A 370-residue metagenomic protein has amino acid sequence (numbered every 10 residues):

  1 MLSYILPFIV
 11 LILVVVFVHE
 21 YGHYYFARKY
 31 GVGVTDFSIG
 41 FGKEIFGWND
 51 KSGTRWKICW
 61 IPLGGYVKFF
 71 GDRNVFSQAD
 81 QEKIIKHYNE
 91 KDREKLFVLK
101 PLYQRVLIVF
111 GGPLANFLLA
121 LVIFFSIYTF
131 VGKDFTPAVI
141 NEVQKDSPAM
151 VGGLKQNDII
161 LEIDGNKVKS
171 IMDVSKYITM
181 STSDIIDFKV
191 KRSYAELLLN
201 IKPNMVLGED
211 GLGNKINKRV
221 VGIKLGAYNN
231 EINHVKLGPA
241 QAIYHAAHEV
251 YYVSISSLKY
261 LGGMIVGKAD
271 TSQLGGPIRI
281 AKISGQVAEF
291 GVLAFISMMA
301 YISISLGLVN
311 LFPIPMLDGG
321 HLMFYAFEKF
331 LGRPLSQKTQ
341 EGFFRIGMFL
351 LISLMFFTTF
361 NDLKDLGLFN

Functional and structural regions predicted by a protein language model:
M1-F8: Feature marks short, highly hydrophobic, charge-poor N-terminal signal-anchor/signal peptide-like helices that anchor
F17, Y21-F26, L114, L118 (+2 more regions): Active-site His/Glu-centered metal-binding helix of metallohydrolases
H19-G22, I58, G112, N310 (+2 more regions): Divalent metal-coordination and catalytic microenvironments
R28-L119, L225, E231-L237, A242 (+2 more regions): Membrane-embedded helix-turn/re-entrant segments that form the catalytic/gating core of multi-pass membrane enzymes
Y30-T35, V131-M150, F369-N370: Alpha-helical transmembrane signal-anchor/signal-peptide segments
K91-Y103, G208-L308, G320-I346, F357-N370: Functional transmembrane alpha-helices
A149-I171, V250, F343: Conserved PDZ fold ligand-binding element
K155, L161-E162, K176-V220, K224: PDZ-domain C-terminal substructure recognizer with occasional recognition of PDZ-binding tails
